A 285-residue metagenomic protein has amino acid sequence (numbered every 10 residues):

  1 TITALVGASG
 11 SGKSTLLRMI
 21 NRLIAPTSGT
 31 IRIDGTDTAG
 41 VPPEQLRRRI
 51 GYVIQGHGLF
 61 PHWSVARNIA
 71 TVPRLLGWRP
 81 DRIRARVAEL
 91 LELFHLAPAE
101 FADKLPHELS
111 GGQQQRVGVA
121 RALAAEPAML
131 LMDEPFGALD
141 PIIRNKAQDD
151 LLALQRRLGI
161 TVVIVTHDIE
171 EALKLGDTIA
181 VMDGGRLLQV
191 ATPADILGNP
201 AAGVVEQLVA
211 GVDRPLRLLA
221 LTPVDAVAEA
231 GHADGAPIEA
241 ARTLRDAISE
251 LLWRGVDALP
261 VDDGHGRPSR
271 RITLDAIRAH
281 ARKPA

Functional and structural regions predicted by a protein language model:
N21: Helix-to-loop junction immediately C-terminal to a conserved catalytic motif
T38-G51, L75, P80-D81, P200: ABC ATPase NBD coupling module
A66-R74, R84, A88: Short helical segment in ABC ATPase nucleotide-binding domains corresponding to the A-loop/adjacent helical element
D81-E100: Conserved ABC ATPase "signature" region
E126: Conserved catalytic motifs of ABC-family nucleotide-binding domains
G184-G185: Conserved ABC ATPase "signature" C-loop
V190-A191, N199, R271: ABC ATPase "signature
